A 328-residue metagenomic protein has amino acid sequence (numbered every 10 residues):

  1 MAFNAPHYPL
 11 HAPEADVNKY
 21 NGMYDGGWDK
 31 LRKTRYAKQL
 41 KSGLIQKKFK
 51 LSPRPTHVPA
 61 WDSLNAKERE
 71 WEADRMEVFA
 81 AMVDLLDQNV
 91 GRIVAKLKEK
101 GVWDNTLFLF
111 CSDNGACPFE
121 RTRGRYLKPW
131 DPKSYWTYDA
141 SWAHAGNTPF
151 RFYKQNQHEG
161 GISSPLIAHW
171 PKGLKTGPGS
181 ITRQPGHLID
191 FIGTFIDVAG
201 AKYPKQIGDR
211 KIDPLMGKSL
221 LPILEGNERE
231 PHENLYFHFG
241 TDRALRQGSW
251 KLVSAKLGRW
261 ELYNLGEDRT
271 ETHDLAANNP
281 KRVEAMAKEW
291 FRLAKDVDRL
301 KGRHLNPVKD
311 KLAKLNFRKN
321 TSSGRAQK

Functional and structural regions predicted by a protein language model:
M1-F3, F79, V83-L86, V90-I93 (+5 more regions): Beta-strand elements within well-structured catalytic alpha/beta cores of enzymes that handle phosphate/sulfate esters
M1-R35, L44-K47, S52-V78, C117-G124 (+1 more regions): Active-site His/acidic residue clusters
A2-P9, K50-P59, L109-P118, N156 (+3 more regions): Short, solvent-exposed turn/loop segments enriched in Gly/Ser/Thr/Pro and often Arg
L10-A12, A95-W170, S323: Histidine-centered active-site microenvironments of extracellular/periplasmic hydrolases and transferases
V17, N21, Y36-L40, A80-V83 (+9 more regions): Non-transmembrane alpha-helical segments in soluble domains of secreted/periplasmic/extracellular proteins
L51-H57, S63-D74, F191, G248 (+2 more regions): Long, internal low-complexity/basic segments
V102-F108, P231-H232, Q247-W250, R282: Loop/turn elements at helix/coil->beta-strand transitions in domains of secreted/extracellular proteins
P132-E159, G173-E267, D296-L300, F317-K319: C-terminal cap/loop subdomain of S1 sulfatases and analogous C-terminal strand-loop tails that border
